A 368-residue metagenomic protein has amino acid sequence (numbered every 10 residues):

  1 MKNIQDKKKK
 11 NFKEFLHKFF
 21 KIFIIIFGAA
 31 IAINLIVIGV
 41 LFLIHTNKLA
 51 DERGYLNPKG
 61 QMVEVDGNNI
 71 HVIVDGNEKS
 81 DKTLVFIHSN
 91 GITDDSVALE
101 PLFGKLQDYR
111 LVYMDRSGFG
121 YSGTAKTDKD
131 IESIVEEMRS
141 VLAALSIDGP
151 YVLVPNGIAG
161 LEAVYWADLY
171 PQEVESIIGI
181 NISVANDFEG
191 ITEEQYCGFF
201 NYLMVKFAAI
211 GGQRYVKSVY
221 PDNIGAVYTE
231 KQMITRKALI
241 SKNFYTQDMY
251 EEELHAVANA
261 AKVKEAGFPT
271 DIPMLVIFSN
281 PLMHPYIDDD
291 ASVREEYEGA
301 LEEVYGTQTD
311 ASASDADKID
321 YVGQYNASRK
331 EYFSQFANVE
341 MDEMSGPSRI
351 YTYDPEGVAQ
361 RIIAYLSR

Functional and structural regions predicted by a protein language model:
K2-L84, D108, A327-E331, A337 (+1 more regions): Alpha/beta-hydrolase fold catalytic core
H71-Y121: Conserved HGGG/HGGXW glycine-rich cap/lid loop of the alpha/beta-hydrolase fold
G91, R116-G120, E162, V184 (+1 more regions): Alpha/beta-hydrolase active-site loop signature
Y113-V154: Active-site loop/oxyanion-hole signature of alpha/beta-hydrolase fold enzymes
G149-I191: Conserved hydrolase catalytic core segment
I180-R214: A catalytic-pocket lid/entrance helix-loop region that shapes and gates access to the active site across common
E230-Q335: Conserved serine/cysteine hydrolase catalytic core
N326-R368: Catalytic active-site module of serine/aspartate enzymes centered on a nucleophile-bearing elbow/loop
